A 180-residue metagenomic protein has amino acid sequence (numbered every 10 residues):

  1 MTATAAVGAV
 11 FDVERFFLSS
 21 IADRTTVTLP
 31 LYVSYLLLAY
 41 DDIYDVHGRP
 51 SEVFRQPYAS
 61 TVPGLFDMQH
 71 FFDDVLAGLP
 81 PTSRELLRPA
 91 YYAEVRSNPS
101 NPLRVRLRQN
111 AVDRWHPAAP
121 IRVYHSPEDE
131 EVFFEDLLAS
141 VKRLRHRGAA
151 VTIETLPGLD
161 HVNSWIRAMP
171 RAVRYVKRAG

Functional and structural regions predicted by a protein language model:
M1-T2: Conserved hydrolase catalytic core segment
A5-V7, R122-Y124, E154: Hydrophobic/aromatic beta-strand patches that form the interior of the parallel beta-sheet core in alpha/beta enzyme
V7-V112: Accessory cap/linker subdomain of secreted extracellular hydrolases
V13, P127-F133, V162: Acidic catalytic loop of the alpha/beta-hydrolase fold
L18, V95-P99, L103-V105, E131 (+1 more regions): C-terminal catalytic histidine-bearing segment of alpha/beta-hydrolase fold enzymes
R108-P117, A179-G180: Surface-exposed acidic, glycine-flexible loop patches that form ligand/cofactor-binding and adhesion interfaces
P117, R122-D129: Short beta-strand/loop motif that positions the catalytic acidic residue of the alpha/beta-hydrolase fold
